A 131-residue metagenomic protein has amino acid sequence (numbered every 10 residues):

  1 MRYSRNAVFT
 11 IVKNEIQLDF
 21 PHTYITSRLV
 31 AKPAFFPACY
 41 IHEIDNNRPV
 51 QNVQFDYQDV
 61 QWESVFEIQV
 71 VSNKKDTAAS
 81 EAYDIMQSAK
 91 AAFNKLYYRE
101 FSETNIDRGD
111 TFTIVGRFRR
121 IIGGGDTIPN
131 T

Functional and structural regions predicted by a protein language model:
M1-T23, N47-T131: Charged, amphipathic alpha-helical segments and their flanking helix caps
I25-S27: N-terminal first-folded block
L29-A34, I106-D110: A short beta-turn/loop motif at secondary-structure boundaries
F36-D45: A short, hydrophobic beta-strand-centered structural micro-motif
